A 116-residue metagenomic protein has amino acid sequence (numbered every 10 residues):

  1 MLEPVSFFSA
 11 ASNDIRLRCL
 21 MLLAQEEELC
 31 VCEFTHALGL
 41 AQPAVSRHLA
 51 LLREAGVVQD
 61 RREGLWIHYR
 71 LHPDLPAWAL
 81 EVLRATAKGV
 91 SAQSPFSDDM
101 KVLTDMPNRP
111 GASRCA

Functional and structural regions predicted by a protein language model:
L2-P43, W66-L75: N-terminal helix-turn-helix DNA-binding core of bacterial DNA-binding proteins
E3, Q25, A77-A116: Amphipathic alpha-helical dimerization/coiled-coil segments that flank or bridge DNA-binding/regulatory modules
L23, Q59-R61, P95: A generic structural signal for short, solvent-exposed coil/turn residues that cap or connect secondary-structure
H36, R53-E54: Alpha-helical residues within the helix-turn-helix
L49-A50: Short, hydrophobic-biased segments on the C-terminal half of alpha helices that form "recognition helices"
E54-E63, R70-L71: Beta-hairpin "wing" of winged helix-turn-helix
